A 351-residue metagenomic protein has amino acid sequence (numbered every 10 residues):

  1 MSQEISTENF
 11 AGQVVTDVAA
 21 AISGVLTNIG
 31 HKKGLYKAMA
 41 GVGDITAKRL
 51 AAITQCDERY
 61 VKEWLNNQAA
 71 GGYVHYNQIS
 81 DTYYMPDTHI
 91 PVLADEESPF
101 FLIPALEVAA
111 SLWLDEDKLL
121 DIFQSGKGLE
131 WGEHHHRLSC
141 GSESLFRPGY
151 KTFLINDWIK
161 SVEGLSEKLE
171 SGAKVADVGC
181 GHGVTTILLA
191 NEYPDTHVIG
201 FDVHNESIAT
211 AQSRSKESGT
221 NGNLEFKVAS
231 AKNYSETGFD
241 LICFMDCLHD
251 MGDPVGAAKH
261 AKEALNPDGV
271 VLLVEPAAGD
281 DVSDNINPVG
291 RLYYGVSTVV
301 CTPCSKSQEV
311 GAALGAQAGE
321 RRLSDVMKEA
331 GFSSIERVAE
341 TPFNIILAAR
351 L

Functional and structural regions predicted by a protein language model:
Q13-A21, T27-G30, K37-A38, N67-A173: Conserved Class I S-adenosyl-L-methionine-dependent methyltransferase catalytic core
D44-A52: Short acidic, hydrophobic short linear motifs in intrinsically disordered regions
C56-N67: Short amphipathic alpha-helical interaction segments
W113-H249, P254-G256: Conserved adenosyl
K174, G269-V270: Short glycine-centered segments of the SAM/dcSAM-binding site in methyltransferase folds
V255-P267: A short glycine-rich, Lys/Arg-flanked "PGG" loop and its adjoining helix->strand segment in the class I
V274-E329, E336: C-terminal alpha-helical "lid/dimerization" subdomain adjacent to the S-adenosyl-L-methionine
A330-L351: Core SAM-dependent methyltransferase catalytic element
